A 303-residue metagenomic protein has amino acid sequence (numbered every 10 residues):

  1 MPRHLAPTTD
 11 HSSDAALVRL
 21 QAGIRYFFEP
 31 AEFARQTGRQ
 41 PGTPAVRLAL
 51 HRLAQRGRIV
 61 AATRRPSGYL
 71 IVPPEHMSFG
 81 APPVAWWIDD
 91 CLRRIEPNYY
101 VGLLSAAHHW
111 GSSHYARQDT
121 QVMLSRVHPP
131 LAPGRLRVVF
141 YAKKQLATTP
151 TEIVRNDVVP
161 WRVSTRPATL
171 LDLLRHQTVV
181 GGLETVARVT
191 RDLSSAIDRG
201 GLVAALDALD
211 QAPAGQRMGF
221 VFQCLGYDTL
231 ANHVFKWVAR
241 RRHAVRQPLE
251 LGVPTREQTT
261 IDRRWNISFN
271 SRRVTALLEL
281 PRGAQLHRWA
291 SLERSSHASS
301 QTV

Functional and structural regions predicted by a protein language model:
P2-N98, S195-Q216, F222-Q223: Short beta-edge/loop segments at beta->alpha junctions of small alpha/beta modules that act as binding/recognition
D10-T43, R47-A49, A147-E152, P160 (+2 more regions): An N-terminal domain-start capping segment
P30, H51, Q55-A147, E152 (+3 more regions): Short gly/ser-rich loop at a beta-strand->alpha-helix junction or flexible surface loop bordering the NTP-binding
F33, A106, L170: A residue-level signal for conserved active-site and pocket-lining positions in enzyme catalytic cores
G38, A54, G111, R175-V179: Hydrophobic/aromatic-lined pockets within catalytic cores
R39-Q40, S113, D228: Short coil/loop linkers at secondary-structure junctions
T43, A116-R117, V180: Generic macromolecular interface patches on structured domains
T151-V303: Hydrophobic alpha-helical interaction segments
